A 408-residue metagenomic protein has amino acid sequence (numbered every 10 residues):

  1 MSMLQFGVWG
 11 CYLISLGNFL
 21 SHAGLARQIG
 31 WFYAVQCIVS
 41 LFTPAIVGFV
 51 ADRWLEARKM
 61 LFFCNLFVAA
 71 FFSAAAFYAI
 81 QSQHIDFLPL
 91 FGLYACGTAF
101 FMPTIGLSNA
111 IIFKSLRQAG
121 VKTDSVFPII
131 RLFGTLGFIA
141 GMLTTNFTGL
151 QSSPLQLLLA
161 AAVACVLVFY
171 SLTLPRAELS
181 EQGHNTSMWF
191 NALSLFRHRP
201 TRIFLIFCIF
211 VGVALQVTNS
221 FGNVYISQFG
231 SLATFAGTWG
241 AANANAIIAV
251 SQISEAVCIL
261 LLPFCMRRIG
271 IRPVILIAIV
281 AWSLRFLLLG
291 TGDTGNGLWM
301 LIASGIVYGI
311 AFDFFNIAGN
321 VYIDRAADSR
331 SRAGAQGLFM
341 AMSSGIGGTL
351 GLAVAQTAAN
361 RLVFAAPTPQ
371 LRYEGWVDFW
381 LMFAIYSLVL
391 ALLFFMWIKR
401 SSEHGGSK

Functional and structural regions predicted by a protein language model:
M1-L41, P200-A236, N243-A244, N316: Helix-loop boundary and gating motifs at the non-cytosolic
W31-D52, A246-L261: Central cavity-lining transmembrane alpha-helices of secondary-active solute carriers, predominantly the Major
I46, A74-I80, A164-R176, W376-K408: Multi-pass alpha-helical transporter architecture, strongest for 12-TM Major Facilitator/SLC carriers used
L66-H84, V280-T294: C-terminal ends and interior cores of transmembrane alpha-helices in multi-pass membrane transporters/permeases
A95-F133: Cytoplasmic helix-loop-helix junction between adjacent transmembrane helices in 12-TM secondary transporters
F147-A162, T357-S387: A membrane-interface helix-boundary motif in multi-pass transporters
L174-I206, L232-A236: Juxtamembrane intracellular "pre-TM" segments in multi-pass secondary transporters
P273-G319: C-terminal transmembrane helical hairpin of 12-TM major facilitator-type secondary transporters
